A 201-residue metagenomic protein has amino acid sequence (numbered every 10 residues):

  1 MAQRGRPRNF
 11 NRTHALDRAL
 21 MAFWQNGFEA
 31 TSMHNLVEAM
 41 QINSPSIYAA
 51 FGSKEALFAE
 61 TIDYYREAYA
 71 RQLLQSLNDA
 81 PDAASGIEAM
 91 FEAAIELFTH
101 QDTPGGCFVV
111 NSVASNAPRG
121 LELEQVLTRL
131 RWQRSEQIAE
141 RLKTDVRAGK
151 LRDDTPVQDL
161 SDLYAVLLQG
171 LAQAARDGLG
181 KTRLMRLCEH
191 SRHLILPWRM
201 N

Functional and structural regions predicted by a protein language model:
M1-F10, T155, R199-N201: N-terminal intrinsically disordered/low-complexity leader segments
A2-Q3, H14, A22-A56, E60: Helix-turn-helix
A15, A19-F23, A94, L168 (+1 more regions): Short hydrophobic clusters on alpha-helical segments that form packing/core surfaces in small helical domains
E60, L74-G105, V157-Y164: Hydrophobic alpha-helical connector segments
A70, S85-E88, L121-R147, D159-D162 (+2 more regions): Amphipathic alpha-helical packing segments from all-alpha helical-bundle domains
G86-I87, H100-Q125: Amphipathic alpha-helical segments used for helix-helix packing
L97-H100, T144, Y164-T182, L194-N201: Amphipathic C-terminal alpha-helical segment
G105, V110, A114, T155-A174 (+1 more regions): Hydrophobic alpha-helical segments that form the core of small-molecule binding pockets and/or dimer interfaces
